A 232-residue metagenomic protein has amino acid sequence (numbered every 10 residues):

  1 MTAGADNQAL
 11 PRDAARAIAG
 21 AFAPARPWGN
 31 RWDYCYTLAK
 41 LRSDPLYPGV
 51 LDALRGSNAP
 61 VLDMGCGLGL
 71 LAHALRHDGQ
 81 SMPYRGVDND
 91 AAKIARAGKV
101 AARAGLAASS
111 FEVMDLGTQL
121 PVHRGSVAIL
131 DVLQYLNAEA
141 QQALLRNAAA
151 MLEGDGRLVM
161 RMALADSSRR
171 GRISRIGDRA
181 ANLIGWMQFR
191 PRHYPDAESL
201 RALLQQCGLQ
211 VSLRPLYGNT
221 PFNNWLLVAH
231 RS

Functional and structural regions predicted by a protein language model:
T2-A59, L68-L120, E139-A140, V159-S232: Class I (Rossmann-like) S-adenosyl-L-methionine-dependent methyltransferase catalytic domain, capturing the SAM-binding
M64: Conserved beta-strand/loop positions that form the S-adenosyl-L-methionine
G125: Conserved acidic residues
A128: A conserved beta-strand element that flanks and buttresses the S-adenosyl-L-methionine
D131-V132: Short catalytic micro-motifs in class I SAM-dependent methyltransferases
Q142-G154: A short glycine-rich, Lys/Arg-flanked "PGG" loop and its adjoining helix->strand segment in the class I
